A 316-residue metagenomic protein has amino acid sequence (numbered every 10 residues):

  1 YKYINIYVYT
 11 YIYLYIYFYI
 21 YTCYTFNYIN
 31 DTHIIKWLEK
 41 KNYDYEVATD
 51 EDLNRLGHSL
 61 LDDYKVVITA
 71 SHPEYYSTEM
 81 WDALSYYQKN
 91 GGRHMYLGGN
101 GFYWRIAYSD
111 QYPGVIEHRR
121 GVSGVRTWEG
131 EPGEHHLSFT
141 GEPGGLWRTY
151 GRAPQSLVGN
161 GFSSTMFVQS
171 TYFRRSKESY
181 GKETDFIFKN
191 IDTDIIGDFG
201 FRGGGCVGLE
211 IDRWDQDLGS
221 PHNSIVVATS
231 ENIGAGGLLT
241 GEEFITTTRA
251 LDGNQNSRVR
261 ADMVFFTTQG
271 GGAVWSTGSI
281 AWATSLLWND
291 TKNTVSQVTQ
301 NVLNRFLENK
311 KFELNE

Functional and structural regions predicted by a protein language model:
Y1-L60, K310-K311: Aromatic-Pro/Gly-enriched surface loop or interdomain linker that acts as a lid/target-recognition segment
Y21-N27, V66-S77, L286-W288: The substrate-binding groove and active-site-proximal loops of carbohydrate-active enzymes, especially glycoside
K40-E46, D62-V66, K89-H94, H222-N223 (+1 more regions): Loop/turn elements at helix/coil->beta-strand transitions in domains of secreted/extracellular proteins
D52-R55, H72-Y76, N100-W104, D110 (+2 more regions): Solvent-exposed loop/turn segments at secondary-structure junctions within structured extracellular/periplasmic domains
L61-S109, V302: Short alpha-beta junction capping motif
L84-Q88, D290-K310: Short secondary-structure subsegments characteristic of cysteine-rich extracellular domains
Q111-D290, T294-Q297: Glycine-rich, aromatic-lined ligand/substrate-binding cores of catalytic and carbohydrate-binding domains
